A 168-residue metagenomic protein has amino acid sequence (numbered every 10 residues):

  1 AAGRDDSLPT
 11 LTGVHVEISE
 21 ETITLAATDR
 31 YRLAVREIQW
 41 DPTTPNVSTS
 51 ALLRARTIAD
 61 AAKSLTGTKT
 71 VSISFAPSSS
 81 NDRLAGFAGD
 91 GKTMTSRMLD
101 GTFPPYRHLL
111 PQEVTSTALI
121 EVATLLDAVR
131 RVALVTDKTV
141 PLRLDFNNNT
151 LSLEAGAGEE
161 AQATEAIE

Functional and structural regions predicted by a protein language model:
A1-E37, T43-L99, E113-E168: DNA polymerase processivity clamps
H108-P111: Basic, Lys/Arg-rich DNA-contacting stretches centered on the C-terminal catalytic core of tyrosine recombinase systems
